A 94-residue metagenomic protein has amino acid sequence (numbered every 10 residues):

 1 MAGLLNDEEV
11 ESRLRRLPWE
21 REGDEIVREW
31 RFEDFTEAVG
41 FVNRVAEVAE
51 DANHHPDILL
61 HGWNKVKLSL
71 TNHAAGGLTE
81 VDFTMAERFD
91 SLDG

Functional and structural regions predicted by a protein language model:
M1-K65, S69-G94: Long, contiguous binding/interaction regions
